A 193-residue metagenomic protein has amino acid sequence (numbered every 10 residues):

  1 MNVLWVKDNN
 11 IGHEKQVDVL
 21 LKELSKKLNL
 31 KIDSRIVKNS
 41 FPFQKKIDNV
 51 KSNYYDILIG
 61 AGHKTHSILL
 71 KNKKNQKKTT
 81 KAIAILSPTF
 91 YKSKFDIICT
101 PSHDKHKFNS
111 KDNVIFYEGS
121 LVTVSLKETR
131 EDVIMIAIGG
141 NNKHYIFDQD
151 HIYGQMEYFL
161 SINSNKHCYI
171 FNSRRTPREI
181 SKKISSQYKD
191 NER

Functional and structural regions predicted by a protein language model:
M1-Y54: N-terminal pre-catalytic "stem/leader" segment of glycosyltransferase-like enzymes
N2, E131-M135, H167: Charged active-site motifs of nucleotide-sugar-dependent glycosyltransferases
G12-E14, P42, Y91-K92, H106-F108 (+2 more regions): Short, charged/polar "capping" segments at the starts of alpha-helices and the immediately preceding loops
D18-L21, K71-K73, I97, F108 (+1 more regions): Short, aromatic/basic amphipathic alpha-helical patches
Q44-K92: Extended catalytic core of nucleotide-activated donor transferases of GT-like folds
K92-D150, S173: A nucleotide-sugar donor-handling region in carbohydrate enzymes
H151-S164: Short hydrophobic signal-anchor/transmembrane segments that target glycosyltransferases and glycosylation machinery
S164-R193: Catalytic donor nucleotide-activated moiety binding site of glycosyltransferases and closely related
